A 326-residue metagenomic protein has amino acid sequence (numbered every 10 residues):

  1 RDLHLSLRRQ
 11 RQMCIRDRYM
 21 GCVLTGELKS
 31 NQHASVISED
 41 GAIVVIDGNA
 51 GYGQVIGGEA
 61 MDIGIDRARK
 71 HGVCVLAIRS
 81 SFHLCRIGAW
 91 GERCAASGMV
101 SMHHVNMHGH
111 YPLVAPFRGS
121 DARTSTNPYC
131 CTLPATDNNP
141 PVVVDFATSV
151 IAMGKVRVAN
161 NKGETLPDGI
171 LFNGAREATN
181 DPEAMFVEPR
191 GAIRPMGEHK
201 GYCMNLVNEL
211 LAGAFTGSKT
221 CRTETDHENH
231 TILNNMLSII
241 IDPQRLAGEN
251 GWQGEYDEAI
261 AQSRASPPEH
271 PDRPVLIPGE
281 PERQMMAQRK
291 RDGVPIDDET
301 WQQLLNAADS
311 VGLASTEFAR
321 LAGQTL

Functional and structural regions predicted by a protein language model:
R1-R11, I15: Single conserved hydrophobic/aromatic residue that forms the stacking wall/gate of nucleotide- or nucleobase-binding
Q12, R16-I65: Active-site cofactor/substrate anionic-group-binding motifs, chiefly glycine- and Lys/Arg-rich phosphate-binding loops
V36-E39, A68-K70, A95, D121-S125 (+4 more regions): Solvent-exposed alpha-helices and their adjacent loops that cap or buttress functional pockets in soluble metabolic
I43-T136: A generic, well-ordered mixed alpha/beta core segment in the N-terminal half of proteins
Y111-E183: Phosphate/diphosphate-binding glycine-rich loops and adjacent basic-rich segments that engage nucleotide
A152-G217, E228-T231: Small-residue-enriched flexible segments
F215, T220-L326: Catalytic-core signal marking the mid-to-C-terminal active-site face
